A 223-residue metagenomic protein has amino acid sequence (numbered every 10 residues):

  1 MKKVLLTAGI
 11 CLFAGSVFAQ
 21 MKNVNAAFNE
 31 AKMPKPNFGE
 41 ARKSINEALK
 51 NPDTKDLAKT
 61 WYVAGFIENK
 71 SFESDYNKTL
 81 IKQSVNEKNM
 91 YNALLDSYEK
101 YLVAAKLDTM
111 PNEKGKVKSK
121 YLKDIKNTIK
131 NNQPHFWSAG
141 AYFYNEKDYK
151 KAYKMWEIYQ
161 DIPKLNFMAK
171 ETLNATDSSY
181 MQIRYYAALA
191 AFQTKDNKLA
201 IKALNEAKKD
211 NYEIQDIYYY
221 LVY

Functional and structural regions predicted by a protein language model:
M1-F28: Bacterial Sec-dependent N-terminal signal peptides
Q20-I81, V85, N89: Start-of-domain marker
N29-E30, I67, Y142, A190 (+1 more regions): Residue-level signature for tetratricopeptide repeat
K43-K50, K106, D161, E206-K209: Conserved structural position within tetratricopeptide repeats
D53-K55, T109, K164, Y212-E213: Short coil turns that delineate tetratricopeptide repeat
I67-K154, I158-A187: Short coil/linker segments at helix-helix boundaries
L165, K170-Y223: Acidic, serine/threonine- and glycine-rich low-complexity intrinsically disordered segments that serve as flexible
